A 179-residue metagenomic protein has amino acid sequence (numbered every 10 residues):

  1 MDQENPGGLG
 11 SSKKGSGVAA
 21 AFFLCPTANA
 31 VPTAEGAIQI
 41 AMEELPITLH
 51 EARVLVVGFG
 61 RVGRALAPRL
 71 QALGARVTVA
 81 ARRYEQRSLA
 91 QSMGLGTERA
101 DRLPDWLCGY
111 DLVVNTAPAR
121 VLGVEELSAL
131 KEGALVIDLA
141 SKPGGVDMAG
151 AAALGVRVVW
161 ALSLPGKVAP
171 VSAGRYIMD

Functional and structural regions predicted by a protein language model:
M1, G7, V77-R82, V113-T116 (+1 more regions): Short, hydrophobic beta-strand segments that form beta-sheet elements in well-ordered domains
Q3-A21: N-terminal low-complexity segments that are often proline-rich with Ser/Thr-Pro
G17-E51, G145-D179: Adenosine-phosphate binding glycine-rich loop
V31-T33, R64, A80-Y84: Conserved mixed alpha/beta catalytic, RNA-binding, or beta-rich assembly cores of soluble enzyme, regulatory
H50-L70: Glycine-rich adenosine-cofactor-binding loop
V62, E85, K142: Conserved Rossmann-like nucleotide-cofactor binding loop
L73-M93: NAD(P)-binding Rossmann-fold cofactor-contacting core
A90-G166: Rossmann-like adenosine-cofactor binding region
